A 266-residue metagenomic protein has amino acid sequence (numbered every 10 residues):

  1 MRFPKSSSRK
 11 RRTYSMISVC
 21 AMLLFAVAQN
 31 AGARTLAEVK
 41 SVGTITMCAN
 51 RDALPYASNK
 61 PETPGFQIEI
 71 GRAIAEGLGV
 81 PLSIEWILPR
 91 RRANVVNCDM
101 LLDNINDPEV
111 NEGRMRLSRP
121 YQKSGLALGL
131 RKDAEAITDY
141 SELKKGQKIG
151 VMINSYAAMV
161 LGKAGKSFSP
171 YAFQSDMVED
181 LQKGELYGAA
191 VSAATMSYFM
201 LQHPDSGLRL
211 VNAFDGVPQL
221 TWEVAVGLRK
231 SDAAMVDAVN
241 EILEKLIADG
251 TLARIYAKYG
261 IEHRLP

Functional and structural regions predicted by a protein language model:
S15-A26: Bacterial N-terminal signal peptides
A33-I105, E109, G113: Extracytoplasmic small-molecule ligand-binding "clamshell" domains of the periplasmic binding protein/Venus flytrap
I45-T46, V80-P81, V96-I105, Q147-K148 (+2 more regions): Alpha-to-beta junction loops
N50-R51, K123-L130, L201-E244, G260-P266: Periplasmic-binding protein-like
G65-G77, A134, S141, Q147 (+2 more regions): Extended ligand-binding regions for polar small-molecule ligands
I74, A93-N97, L143, L181-Q182 (+1 more regions): Hydrophobic residues within well-ordered alpha-helices
P81-N94, E135-A136, N154, S169-K183: Short helix-initiation/N-cap motifs at beta->coil->alpha
R91-N94, I105-G113, V160-K163, Y187-L220: A ligand-binding cleft/hinge motif common to bilobed small-molecule-binding domains
